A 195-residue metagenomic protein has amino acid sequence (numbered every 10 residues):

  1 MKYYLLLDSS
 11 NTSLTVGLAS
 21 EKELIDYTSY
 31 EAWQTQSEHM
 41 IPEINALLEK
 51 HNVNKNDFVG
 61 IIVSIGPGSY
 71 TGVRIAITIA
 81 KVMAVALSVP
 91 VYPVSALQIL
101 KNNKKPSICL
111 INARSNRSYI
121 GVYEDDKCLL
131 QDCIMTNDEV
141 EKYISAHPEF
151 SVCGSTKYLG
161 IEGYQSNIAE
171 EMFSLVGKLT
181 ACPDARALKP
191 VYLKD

Functional and structural regions predicted by a protein language model:
M1-L24, E31, V53, Y92-D195: Oxyanion-binding and handling regions
E31-H39, Y70, R74, T78 (+1 more regions): Residues at secondary-structure transition points
Q36-H51: Short, well-ordered amphipathic alpha-helical segments that serve as non-catalytic structural scaffolds within diverse
H39-P42, T78, V82, I99: Short amphipathic alpha-helical face segments that pack within enzyme cores and frequently flank/anchor catalytic
A46, V82, K142-Y143: Generic structural signal for isolated residues within well-ordered alpha-helices
L47, A86, L179-T180: Change "in soluble alpha/beta enzymes" to "in soluble alpha/beta proteins
N54-V59: Short acidic capping loops at alpha-helix termini that bridge into adjacent secondary structure
G60-Y92: DPxDG-like acidic metal-binding loop motif
